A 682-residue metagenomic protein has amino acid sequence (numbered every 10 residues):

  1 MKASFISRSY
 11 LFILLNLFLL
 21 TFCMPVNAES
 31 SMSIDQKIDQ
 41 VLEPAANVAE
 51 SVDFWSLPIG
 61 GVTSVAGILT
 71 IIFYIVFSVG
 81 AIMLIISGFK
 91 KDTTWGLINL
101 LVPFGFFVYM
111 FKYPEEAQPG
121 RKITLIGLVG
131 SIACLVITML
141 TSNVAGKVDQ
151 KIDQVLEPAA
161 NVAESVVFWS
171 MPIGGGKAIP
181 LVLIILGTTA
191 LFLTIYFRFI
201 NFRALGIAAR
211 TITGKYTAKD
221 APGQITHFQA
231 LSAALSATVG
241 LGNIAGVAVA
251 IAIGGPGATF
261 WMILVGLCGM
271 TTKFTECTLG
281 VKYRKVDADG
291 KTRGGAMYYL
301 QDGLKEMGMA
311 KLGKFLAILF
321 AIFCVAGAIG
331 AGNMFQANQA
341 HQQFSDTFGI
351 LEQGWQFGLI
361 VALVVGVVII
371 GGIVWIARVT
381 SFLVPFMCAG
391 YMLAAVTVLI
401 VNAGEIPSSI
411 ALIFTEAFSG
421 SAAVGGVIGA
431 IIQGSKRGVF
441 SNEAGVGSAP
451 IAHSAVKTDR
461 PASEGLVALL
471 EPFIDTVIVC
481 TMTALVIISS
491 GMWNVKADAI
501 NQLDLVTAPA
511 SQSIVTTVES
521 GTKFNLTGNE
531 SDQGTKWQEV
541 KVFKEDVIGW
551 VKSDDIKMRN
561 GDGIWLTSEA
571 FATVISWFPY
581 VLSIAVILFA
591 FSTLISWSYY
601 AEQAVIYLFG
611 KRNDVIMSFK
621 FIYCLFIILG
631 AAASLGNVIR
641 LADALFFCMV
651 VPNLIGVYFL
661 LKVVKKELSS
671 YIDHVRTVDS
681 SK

Functional and structural regions predicted by a protein language model:
F5, L15, L19, A28-I34 (+8 more regions): N-terminal alpha-helical transmembrane segments of multi-pass membrane transport and channel/translocase proteins
T93-K112, T238: Hydrophobic, aromatic-rich membrane-embedded alpha-helical segments
S142-D149, E276-R284, A395-L412, G425 (+3 more regions): Extracellular/periplasmic helix-exit of transmembrane alpha-helices
I185, L193-A209, L316, A337-F344 (+6 more regions): Membrane-interface loop-to-helix entry segments
L193-T194, S236, V265-G290, Q301-N338 (+2 more regions): Helix-loop-helix module between adjacent transmembrane segments
D220-I253, L279-G303, V325, V427-F473: Alpha-helical membrane segments and immediately flanking helix-loop junctions that form or couple to the substrate/ion
V495-S520, T527-D532: SH3-family beta-barrel domains
T516-S553: SH3/SH3-like beta-barrel superfamily modules
